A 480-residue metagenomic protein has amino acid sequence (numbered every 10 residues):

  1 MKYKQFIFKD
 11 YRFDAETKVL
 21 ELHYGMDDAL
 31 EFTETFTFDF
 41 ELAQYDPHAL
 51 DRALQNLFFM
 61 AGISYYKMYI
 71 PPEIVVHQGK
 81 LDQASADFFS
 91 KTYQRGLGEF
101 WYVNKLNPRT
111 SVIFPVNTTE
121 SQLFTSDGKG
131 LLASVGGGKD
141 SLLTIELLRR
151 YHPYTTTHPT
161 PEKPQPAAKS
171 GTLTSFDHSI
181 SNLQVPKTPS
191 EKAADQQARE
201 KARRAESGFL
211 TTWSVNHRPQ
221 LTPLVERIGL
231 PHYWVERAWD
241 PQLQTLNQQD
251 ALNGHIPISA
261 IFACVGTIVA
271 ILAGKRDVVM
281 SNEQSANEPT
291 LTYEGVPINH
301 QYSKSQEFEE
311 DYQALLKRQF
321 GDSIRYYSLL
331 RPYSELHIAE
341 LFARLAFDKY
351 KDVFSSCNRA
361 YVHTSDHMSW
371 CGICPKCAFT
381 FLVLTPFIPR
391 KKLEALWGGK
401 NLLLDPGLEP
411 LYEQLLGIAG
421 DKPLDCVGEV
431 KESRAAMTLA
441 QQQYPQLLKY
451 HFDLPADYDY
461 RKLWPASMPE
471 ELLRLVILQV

Functional and structural regions predicted by a protein language model:
M1-G130, S141-L142, L147-H152, L210 (+3 more regions): RNA-binding accessory domains that recognize and position tRNA/RNA substrates
M1-L22, A29, V296, R318 (+2 more regions): ATP/NTP-dependent adenylation/nucleotidyl-transfer catalytic domains that generate, transfer, or process NMP-activated
Y65-H77, A270-V278, L384-A395, Q442-Q446: Short helix-capping/linker segments at secondary-structure and domain boundaries
P153-G171, F176-K187, A193-K201, A205 (+1 more regions): Short, basic, low-complexity termini and linkers enriched in Ser/Thr/Gly/Pro that act as targeting/leader peptides
T212-D250, R276-T290, S305-G321, Y327-I338 (+2 more regions): A conserved beta-strand->alpha-helix junction
D250-P257, V296-K304, Y326-Y333, M368-C371: Alpha-helix capping and helix-loop boundary segments enriched in small/acidic/polar residues
P257-A260, C264: Phosphate/diphosphate-binding loops
